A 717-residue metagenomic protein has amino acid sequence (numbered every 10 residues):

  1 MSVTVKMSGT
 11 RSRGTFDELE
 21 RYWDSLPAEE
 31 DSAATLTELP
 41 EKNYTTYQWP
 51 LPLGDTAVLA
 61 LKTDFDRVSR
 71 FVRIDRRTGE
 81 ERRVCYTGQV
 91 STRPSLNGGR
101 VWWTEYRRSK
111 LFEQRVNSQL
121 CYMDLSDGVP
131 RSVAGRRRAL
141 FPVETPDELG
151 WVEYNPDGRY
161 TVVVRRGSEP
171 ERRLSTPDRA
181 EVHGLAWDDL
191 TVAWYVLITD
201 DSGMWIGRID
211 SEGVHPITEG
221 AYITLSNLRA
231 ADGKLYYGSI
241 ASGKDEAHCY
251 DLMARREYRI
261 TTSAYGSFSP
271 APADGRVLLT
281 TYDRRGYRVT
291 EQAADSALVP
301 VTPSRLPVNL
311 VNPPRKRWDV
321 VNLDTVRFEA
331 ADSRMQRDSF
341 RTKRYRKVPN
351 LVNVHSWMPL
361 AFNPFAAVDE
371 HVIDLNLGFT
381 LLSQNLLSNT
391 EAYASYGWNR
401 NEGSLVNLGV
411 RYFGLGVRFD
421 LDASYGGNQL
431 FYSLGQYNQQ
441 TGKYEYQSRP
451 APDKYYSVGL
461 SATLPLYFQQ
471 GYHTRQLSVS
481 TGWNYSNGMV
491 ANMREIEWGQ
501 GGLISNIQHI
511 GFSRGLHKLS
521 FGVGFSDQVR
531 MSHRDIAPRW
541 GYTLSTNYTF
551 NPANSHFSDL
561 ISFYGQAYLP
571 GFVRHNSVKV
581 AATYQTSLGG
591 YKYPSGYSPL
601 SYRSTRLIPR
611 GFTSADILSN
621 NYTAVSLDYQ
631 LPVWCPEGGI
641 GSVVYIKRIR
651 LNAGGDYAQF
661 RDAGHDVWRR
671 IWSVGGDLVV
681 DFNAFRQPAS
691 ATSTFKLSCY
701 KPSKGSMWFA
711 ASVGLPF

Functional and structural regions predicted by a protein language model:
M1, V5-E18, Y44-T45, K62-F71 (+11 more regions): A flexible loop/linker signature enriched in serine peptidases of the S9 family
V5-T56, A60-T63, S239, S296-G416 (+1 more regions): Outer-membrane beta-barrel initiation region
D55-T56, G99, P146-D147, L190-V192 (+2 more regions): Short coil/turn segments that connect the beta-strands within blades of beta-propeller domains
D75-G79, D124-G128, R165-E169, I209-G213 (+2 more regions): Short loop/turn segments that connect beta-strands within beta-propeller blades
G135-R136, I260-S263, P349-I373, L377-R400 (+6 more regions): Transmembrane beta-strand segments that form the barrel wall of outer-membrane beta-barrel proteins
P364-A366, N385, Y396-R400, Y412-G416 (+12 more regions): Transmembrane beta-strands of outer-membrane beta-barrel pores
A423, N428, L434-Q436, Q447-R449 (+3 more regions): C-terminal outer-membrane beta-barrel translocator/porin domains of Gram-negative envelope proteins and their
F521, V625, G676-V680, S706-F717: Outer-membrane beta-barrel "beta-signal"
